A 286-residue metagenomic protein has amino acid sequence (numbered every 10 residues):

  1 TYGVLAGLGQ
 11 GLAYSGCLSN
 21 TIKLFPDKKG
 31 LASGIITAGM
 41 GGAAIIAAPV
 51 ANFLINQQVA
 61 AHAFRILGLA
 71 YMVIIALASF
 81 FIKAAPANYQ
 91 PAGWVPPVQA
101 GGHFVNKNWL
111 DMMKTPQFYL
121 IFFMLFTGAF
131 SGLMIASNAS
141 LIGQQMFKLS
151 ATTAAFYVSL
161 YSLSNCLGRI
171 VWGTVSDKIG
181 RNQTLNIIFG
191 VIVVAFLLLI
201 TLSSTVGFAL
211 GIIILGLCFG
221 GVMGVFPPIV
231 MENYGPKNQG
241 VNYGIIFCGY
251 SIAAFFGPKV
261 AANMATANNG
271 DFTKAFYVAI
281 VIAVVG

Functional and structural regions predicted by a protein language model:
T1-L12, G207-G221: Hydrophobic core of transmembrane alpha-helices in multi-pass small-molecule transporters, especially MFS/SLC-type
Y2-A38: Cytoplasmic helix-loop-helix junction between adjacent transmembrane helices in 12-TM secondary transporters
G39-A87: Helix-loop-helix hairpin linking two adjacent transmembrane segments in secondary transporters
A48-Q58, A63, G143-Q144, V175-S176 (+1 more regions): Interfacial helix-cap and linker-helix signal at transmembrane-aqueous boundaries of multi-pass secondary transporters
A84-N106: Flexible cytoplasmic inter-helical loops of multi-pass small-molecule transporters
L110-T174, G257-A261: Extracytoplasmic gate region of multi-pass secondary transporters
D177-F189: Cytoplasmic membrane-interface "Motif A"-like loop-to-helix N-cap segments of 12-TM Major Facilitator Superfamily
V191-S203: C-terminal ends and interior cores of transmembrane alpha-helices in multi-pass membrane transporters/permeases
